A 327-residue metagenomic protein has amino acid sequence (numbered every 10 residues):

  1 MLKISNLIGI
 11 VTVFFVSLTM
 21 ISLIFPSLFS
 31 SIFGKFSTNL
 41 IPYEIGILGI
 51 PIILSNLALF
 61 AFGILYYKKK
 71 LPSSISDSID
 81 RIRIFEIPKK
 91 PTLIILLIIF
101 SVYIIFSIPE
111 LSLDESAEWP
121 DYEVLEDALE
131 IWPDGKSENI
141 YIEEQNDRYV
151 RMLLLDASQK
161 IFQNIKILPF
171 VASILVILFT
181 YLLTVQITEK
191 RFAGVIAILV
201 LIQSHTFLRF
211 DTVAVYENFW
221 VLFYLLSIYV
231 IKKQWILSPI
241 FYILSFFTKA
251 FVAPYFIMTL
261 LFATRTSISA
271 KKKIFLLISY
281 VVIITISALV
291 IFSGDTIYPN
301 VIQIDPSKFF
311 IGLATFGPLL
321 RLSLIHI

Functional and structural regions predicted by a protein language model:
M1-P109, F275-S279: Start-transfer (signal-anchor) and selected internal transmembrane alpha helices of multi-pass inner/ER membrane
I108-L154: Extracytoplasmic catalytic/substrate-binding loops of multi-pass membrane glycan-assembly enzymes
Q145-L178, F210: Loop-to-helix entry region of an early transmembrane alpha helix in multi-pass inner-membrane enzymes
T180-Q203, V221-L222: Transmembrane-helix signature of polytopic, membrane-embedded enzymes that assemble or transfer cell-envelope glycans
L208-E217: Short acidic/glycine- and proline-prone juxtamembrane loop motifs at membrane-interface regions of multi-pass membrane
Y224-L237: Membrane-interface transmembrane helices that cradle and orient dolichyl/undecaprenyl
I236-L260: Membrane-interface alpha helices of multi-pass inner-membrane proteins
P254-I283: Perimembrane helix-loop-helix junctions
